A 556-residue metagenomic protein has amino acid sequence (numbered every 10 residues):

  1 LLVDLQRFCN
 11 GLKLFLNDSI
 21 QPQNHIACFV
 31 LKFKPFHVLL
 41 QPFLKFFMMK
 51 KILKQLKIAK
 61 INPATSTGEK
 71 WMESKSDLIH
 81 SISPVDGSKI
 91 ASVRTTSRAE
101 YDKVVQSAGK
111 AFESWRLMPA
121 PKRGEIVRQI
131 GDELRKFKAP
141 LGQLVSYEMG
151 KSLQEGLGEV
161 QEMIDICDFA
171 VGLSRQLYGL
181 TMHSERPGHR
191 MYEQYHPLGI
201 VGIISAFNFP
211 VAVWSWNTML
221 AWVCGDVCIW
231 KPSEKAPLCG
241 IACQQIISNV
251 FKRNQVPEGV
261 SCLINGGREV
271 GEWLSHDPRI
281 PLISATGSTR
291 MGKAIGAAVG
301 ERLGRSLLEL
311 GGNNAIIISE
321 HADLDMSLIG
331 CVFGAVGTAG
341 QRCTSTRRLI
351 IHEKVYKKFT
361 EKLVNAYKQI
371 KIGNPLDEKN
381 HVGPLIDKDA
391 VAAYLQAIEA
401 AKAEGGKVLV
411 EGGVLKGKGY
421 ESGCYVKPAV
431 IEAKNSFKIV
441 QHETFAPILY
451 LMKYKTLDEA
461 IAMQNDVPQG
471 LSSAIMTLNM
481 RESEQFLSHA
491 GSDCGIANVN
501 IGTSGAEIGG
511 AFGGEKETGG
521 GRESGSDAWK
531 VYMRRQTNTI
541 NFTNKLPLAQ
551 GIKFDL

Functional and structural regions predicted by a protein language model:
M48-D86: Hydrophobic face of amphipathic alpha-helices that form TPR/SEL1-like repeat modules and related alpha-solenoid
D86-A91, Q255-V256, I280, I317 (+2 more regions): Conserved C-terminal structural/oligomerization subdomain of aldehyde/semialdehyde dehydrogenase
G87, R123, V145, C167 (+9 more regions): Residue-level signal for inorganic ion chemistry
K89-T96, A111-L117, I203, I316-S319 (+5 more regions): Short, well-ordered beta-strand elements within core beta-sheets of diverse protein domains
I90-L177, G188: Glycine-rich loop-to-alpha-helix module at the N-terminal edge of alpha/beta enzyme cores
G179-M326, Y454: Rossmann-like NAD(P) dinucleotide-binding subdomain of oxidoreductase/dehydrogenase enzymes
I246-N249, R290-N435, L457, A462 (+3 more regions): ALDH superfamily catalytic-core signature
